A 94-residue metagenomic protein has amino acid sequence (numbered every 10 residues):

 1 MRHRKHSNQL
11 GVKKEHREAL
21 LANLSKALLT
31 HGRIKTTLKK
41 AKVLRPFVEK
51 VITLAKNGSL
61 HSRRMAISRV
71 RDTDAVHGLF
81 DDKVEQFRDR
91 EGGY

Functional and structural regions predicted by a protein language model:
M1-V12, H16-A19, N23-Y94: Structured, basic alpha/beta domains of bacterial-type, RNA-associated proteins
